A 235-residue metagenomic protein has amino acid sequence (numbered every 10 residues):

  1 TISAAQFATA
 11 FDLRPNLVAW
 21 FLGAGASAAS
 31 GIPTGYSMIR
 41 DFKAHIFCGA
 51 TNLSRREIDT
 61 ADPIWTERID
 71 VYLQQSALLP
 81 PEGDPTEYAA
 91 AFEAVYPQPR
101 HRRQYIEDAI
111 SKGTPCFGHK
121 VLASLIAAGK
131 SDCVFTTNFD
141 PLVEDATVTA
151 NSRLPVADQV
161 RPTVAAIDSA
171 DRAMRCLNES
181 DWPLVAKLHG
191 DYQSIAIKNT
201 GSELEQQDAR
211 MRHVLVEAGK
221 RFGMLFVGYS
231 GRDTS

Functional and structural regions predicted by a protein language model:
T1-G223, G231-S235: Conserved catalytic-core helix/loop/strand module for nucleotide-ribose chemistry
G228: Active-site loops and adjacent core secondary-structure elements that bind or stabilize anionic groups
